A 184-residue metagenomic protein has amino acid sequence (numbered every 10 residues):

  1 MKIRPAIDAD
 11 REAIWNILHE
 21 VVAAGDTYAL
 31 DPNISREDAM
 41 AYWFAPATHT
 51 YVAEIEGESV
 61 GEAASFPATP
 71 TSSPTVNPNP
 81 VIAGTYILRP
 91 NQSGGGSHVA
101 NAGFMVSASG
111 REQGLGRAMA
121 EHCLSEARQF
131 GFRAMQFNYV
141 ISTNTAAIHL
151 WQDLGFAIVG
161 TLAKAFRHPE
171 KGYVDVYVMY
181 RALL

Functional and structural regions predicted by a protein language model:
K2-I14: A short beta-loop-alpha structural element at the N-terminal edge of CoA-dependent acyl/N-acetyltransferase catalytic
P5-D8, V22, T27-S109, A120-E121 (+2 more regions): Acetyl-CoA-dependent GNAT
V106, E112-Q129, I148-D153: Conserved acetyl-CoA-binding loop-helix of GNAT-fold acetyltransferases
R111, F137-A147, F166: Conserved beta-strand-loop-alpha-helix junction that forms the acyl-donor binding cleft
A127-V140: Conserved GNAT acetyl-CoA-binding A-motif
Q152-T161: Conserved acetyl-CoA-binding loop of GNAT-fold acetyltransferases
A165-K171: Short proline/glycine-enriched turn/loop segments at secondary-structure junctions
